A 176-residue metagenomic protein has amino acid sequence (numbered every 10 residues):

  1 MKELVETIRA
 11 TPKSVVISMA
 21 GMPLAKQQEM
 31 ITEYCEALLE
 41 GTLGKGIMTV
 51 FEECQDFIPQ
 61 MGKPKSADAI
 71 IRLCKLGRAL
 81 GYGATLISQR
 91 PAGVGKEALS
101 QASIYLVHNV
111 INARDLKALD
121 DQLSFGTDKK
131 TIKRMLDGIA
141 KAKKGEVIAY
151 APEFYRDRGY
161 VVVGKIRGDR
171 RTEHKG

Functional and structural regions predicted by a protein language model:
M1-V50, P64-K75, Y82-T85, P91-G93 (+6 more regions): P-loop NTPase catalytic phosphate-binding loop
P12, P59, P152-E153: Proline-rich intrinsically disordered, low-complexity coils
G21-K26, D56-I58, A113: Short acidic, S/G/P-rich loop/turn micro-motifs used as interaction or catalytic elements
E52-C54: Walker B catalytic acidic pair
F57-Q60, K96: Short acidic/His/Gly/Ser-rich catalytic and metal-binding motifs that mark active-site loops of diverse hydrolases
M61-G62, N109: Short clusters of small/polar residues that mark proteolytic maturation junctions
K63-P64, R114: Single-residue recognition of alpha-helix boundary sites
C74, R90-R158: Conserved ATP-driven motor cores of ASCE-family P-loop NTPases powering translocation/secretion/packaging/pilus
